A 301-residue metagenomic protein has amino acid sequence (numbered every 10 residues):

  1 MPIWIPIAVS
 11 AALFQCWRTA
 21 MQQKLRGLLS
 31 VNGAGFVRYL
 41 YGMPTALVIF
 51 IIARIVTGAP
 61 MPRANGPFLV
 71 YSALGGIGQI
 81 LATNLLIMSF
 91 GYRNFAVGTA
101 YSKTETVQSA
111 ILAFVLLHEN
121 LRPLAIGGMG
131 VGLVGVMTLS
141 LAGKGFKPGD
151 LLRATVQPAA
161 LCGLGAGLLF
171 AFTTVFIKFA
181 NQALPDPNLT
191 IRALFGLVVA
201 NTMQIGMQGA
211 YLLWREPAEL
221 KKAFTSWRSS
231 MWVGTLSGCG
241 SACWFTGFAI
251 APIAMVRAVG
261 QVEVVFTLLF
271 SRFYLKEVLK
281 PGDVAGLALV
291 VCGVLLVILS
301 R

Functional and structural regions predicted by a protein language model:
M1-I77, T83-Y92, L141-L164, A183-P185 (+4 more regions): Membrane-interface interhelical linkers
M1-V9, V107-L168, F172, V278-R301: Juxtamembrane helix-loop boundary signature in multi-pass membrane transporters
S10, V37, Y101, L124-G127 (+3 more regions): Hydrophobic core positions of alpha-helical segments in small-molecule transporters and transporter systems
Q15, Q79, T106, F170 (+2 more regions): Residue-level signal for conserved functional micro-sites within the alpha-helical transmembrane segments of Major
Q23, I87, A113-F114, K178 (+2 more regions): Small-residue-mediated transmembrane helix hinge/kink sites in multi-pass secondary transporters
L40-V48, Y101-V115, M203, M207 (+4 more regions): Alpha-helical transmembrane segments of compact multi-pass small-molecule transporters, enriched in specific families
F170-Q182: Extracytoplasmic gate region of multi-pass secondary transporters
